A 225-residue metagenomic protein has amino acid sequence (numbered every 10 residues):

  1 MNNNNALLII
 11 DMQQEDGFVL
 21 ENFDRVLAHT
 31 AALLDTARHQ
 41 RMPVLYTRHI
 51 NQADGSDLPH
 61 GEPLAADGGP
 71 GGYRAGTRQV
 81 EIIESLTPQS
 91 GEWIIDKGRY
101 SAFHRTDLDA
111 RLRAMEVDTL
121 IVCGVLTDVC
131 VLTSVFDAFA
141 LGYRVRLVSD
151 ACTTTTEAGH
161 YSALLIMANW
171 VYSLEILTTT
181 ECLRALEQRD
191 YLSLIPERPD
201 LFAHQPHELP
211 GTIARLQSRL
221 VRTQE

Functional and structural regions predicted by a protein language model:
M1-N5, A32-D35, H39-Q40, G69-E225: Active-site-adjacent betaalpha module
N5-D11: Short, hydrophobic/glycine-enriched beta-strand segments
M12, H49-N51, D150: Active-site loop/turn elements of alpha/beta-hydrolase fold enzymes, especially the short glycine-/histidine-rich
Q13-F18: Short acidic, Gly/Ser-rich segments with clustered Asp/Glu that frequently serve as metal-coordination loops in enzyme
L20-A37: …and closely analogous acidic/polar surface helices at protein-protein or active-site interfaces in A-domain-like
T36-G55: Von Willebrand factor
A53-R74: Acidic/polar short surface loop at catalytic or gating sites that assists cofactor/ion binding and chemistry
